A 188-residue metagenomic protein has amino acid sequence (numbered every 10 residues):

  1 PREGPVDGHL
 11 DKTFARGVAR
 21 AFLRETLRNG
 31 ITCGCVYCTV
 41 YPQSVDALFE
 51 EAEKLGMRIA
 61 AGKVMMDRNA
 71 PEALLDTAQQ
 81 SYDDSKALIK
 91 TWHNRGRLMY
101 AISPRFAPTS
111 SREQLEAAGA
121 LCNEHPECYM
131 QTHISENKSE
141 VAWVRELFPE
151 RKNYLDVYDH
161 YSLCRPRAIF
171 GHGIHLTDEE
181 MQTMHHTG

Functional and structural regions predicted by a protein language model:
P1-M57, Q80-R95: Alpha-helical scaffold segments that flank or form the walls of functional sites
Q43-H175, E179-M181: Metal-coordinating catalytic core of metallo-dependent amide/deamination hydrolases
M184-G188: Short, intrinsically disordered, charge-balanced linker/junction segments flanking boundaries in proteins
